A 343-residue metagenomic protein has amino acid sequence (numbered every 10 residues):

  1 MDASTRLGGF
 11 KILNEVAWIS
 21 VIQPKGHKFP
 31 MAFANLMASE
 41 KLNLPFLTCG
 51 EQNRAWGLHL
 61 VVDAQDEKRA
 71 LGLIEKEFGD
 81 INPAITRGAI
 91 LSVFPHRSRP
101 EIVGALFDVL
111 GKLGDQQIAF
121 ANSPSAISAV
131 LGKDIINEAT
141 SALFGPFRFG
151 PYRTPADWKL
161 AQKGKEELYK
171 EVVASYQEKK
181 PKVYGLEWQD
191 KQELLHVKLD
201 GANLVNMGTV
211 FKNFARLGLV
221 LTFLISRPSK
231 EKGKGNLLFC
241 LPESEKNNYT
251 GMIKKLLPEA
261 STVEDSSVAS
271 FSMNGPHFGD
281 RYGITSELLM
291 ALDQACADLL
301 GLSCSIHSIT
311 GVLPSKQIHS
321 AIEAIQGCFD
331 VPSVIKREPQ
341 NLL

Functional and structural regions predicted by a protein language model:
M1-L343: A conserved regulatory-domain signal marking ACT and ACT-like small-molecule sensing domains and adjacent regulatory
